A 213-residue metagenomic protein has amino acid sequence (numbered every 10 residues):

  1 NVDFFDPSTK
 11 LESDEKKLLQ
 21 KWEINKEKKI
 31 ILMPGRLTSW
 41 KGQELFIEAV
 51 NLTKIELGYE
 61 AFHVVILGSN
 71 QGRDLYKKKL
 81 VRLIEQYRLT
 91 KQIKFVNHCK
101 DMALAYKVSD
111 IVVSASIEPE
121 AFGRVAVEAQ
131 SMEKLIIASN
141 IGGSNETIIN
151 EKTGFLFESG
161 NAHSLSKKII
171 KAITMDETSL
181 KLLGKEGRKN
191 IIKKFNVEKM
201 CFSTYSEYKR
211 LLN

Functional and structural regions predicted by a protein language model:
N1-S8, Y205: Short beta-strand->alpha-helix junction loop in the catalytic core of nucleotide-activated group-transfer enzymes
P7-I24, L80: A short helix/loop element that forms part of the nucleotide-sugar donor recognition site in Leloir-type
Q20, S164, K171, T178-K194 (+1 more regions): A short, well-ordered alpha-helix in the C-terminal region of glycosyltransferases
K29, M33-I55, K78, H163: A conserved mid-protein helix/loop that constitutes part of the nucleotide-sugar donor-binding site
P34, H63-K78: Glycosyltransferase donor-sugar binding loop
G72-K77, L89-C99, A105, F155-L156: Active-site donor-binding acidic/aromatic loop of nucleotide-activated sugar and phosphosugar transferases involved
L135-A138, I148: Short hydrophobic beta-strand element within catalytic cores of glycosyltransferases and related nucleotide-activated
N150-E151, F155-A162, K171-E177: Conserved acidic donor-binding segment of nucleotide-sugar-dependent glycosyltransferases
